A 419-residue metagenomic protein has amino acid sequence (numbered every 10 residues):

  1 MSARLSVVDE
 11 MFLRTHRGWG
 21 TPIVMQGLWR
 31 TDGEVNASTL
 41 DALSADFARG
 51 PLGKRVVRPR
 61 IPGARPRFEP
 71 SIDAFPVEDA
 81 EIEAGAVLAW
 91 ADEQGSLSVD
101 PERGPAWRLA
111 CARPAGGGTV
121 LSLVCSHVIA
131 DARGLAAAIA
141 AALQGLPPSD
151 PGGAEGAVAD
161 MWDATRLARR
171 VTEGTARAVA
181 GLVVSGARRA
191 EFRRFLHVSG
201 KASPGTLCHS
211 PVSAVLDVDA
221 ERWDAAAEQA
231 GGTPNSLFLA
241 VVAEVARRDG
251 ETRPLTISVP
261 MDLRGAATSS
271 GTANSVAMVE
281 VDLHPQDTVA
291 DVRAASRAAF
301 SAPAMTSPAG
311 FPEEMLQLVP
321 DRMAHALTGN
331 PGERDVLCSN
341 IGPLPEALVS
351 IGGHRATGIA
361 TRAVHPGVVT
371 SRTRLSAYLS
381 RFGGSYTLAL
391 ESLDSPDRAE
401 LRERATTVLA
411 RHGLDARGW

Functional and structural regions predicted by a protein language model:
M1-D46: N-terminal low-complexity, Ser/Thr- and acidic-residue-enriched intrinsically disordered segments
L28-A37, A42-R49, V56-S371, S385 (+2 more regions): Soluble acyl-CoA-dependent acyltransferase catalytic core bearing the H(X)4D motif
R374-L375: N-terminal leader-region detector that preferentially activates on the first domain or presequence of a protein
V408-G418: A short N-terminal helical cap/helix-turn-helix that marks the beginning of AMP-binding/adenylate-forming
